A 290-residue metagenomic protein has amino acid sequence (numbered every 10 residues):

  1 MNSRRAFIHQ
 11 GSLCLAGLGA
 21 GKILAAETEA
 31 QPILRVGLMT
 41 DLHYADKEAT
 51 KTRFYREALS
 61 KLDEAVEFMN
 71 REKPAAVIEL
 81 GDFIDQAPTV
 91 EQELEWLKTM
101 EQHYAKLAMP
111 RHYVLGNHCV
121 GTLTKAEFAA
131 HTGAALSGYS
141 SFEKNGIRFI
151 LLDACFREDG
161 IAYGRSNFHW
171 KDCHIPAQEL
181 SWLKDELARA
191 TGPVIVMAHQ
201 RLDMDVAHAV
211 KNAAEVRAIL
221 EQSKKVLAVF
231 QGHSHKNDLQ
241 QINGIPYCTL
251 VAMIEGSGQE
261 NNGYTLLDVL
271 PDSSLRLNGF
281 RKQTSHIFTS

Functional and structural regions predicted by a protein language model:
M1-G19: N-terminal secretory signal peptides and thylakoid transit peptides that target proteins across membranes
A26-E93, Q178, D185: N-terminal active-site segment of His-dependent metallophosphoesterases
L34, A75, Y139, I147 (+1 more regions): Alpha/beta-hydrolase fold active-site loops
M39-T40, V77-G81, R111-N117, I195-A198 (+2 more regions): Active-site neighborhood of phospho(di)ester-bond hydrolases with catalytic His/Asp-centered motifs
H43, F83-I84, H118-V120, C155 (+3 more regions): Catalytic metal-binding/acid-base residues of hydrolase active sites
T52, H169-D172, M204-D205: Second-shell loop/turn segments in exported
I84, L187-D205: Short acidic, glycine-rich surface-loop motifs adjacent to enzyme active sites
P88-K184, A188-R189, E215-K225, Q240-N278 (+1 more regions): Extended active-site neighborhood of metal-dependent phosphoesterases/phosphodiesterases
